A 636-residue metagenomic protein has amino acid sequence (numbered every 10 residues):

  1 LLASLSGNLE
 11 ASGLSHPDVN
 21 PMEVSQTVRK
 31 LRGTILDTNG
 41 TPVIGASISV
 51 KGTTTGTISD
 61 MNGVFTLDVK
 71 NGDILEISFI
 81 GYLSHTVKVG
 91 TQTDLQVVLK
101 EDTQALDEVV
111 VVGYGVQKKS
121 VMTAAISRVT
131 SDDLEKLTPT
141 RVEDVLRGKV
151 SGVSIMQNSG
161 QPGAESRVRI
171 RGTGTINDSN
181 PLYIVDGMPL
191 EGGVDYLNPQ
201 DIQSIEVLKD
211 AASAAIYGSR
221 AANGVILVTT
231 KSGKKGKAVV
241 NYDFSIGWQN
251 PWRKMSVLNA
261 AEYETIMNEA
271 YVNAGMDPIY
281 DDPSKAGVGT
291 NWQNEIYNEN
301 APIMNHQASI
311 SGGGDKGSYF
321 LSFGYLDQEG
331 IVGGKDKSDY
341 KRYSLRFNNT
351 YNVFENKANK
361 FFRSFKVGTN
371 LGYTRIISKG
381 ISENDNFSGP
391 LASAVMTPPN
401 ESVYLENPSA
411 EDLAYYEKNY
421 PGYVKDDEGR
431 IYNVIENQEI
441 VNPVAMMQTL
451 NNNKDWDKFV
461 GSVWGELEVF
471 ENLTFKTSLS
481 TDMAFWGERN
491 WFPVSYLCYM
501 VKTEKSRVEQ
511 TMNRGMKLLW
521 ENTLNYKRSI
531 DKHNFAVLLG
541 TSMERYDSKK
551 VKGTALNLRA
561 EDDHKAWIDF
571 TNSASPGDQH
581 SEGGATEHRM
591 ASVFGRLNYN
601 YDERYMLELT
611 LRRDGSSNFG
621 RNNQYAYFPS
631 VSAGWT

Functional and structural regions predicted by a protein language model:
L1-E355, N359-V367, V460-G461, G553 (+1 more regions): Short, small/polar-rich motifs associated with maturation and membrane association, primarily at protein termini
S120, K234-G289, G333-G334, S338-Y340 (+3 more regions): Surface-exposed loop/interface segments of Gram-negative outer-membrane beta-barrel transport/assembly proteins
R141, E165, N223, I303-Q307 (+9 more regions): Transmembrane beta-barrel architecture of outer-membrane proteins
T230, N259, A308-G314, F347-Y351 (+5 more regions): Residues on the lipid-exposed face of transmembrane beta-strands in outer-membrane beta-barrel proteins
S232, G313-G314, V353-K357, F361 (+3 more regions): Outer-membrane beta-barrel strand-turn architecture
F244, L326, L607-F619: Transmembrane beta-strand segments that form the barrel wall of outer-membrane beta-barrel proteins
G595-T610: Short, contiguous hydrophobic alpha-helices characteristic of membrane insertion segments
